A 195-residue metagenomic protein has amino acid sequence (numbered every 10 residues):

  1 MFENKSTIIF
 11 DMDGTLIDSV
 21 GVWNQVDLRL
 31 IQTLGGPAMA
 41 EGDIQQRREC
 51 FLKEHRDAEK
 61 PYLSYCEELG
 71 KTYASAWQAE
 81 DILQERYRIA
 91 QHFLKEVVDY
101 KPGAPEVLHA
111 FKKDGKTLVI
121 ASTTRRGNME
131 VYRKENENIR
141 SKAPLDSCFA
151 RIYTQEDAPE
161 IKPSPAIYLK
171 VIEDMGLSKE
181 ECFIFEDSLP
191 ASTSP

Functional and structural regions predicted by a protein language model:
F2-E3, K113-K116, M175-E181: Glycine-rich phosphate-binding loop signature in dinucleotide/nucleotide-binding domains
F2-P105, H109-D114: N-terminal helical cap/lid subdomain that shapes the substrate entry/recognition surface in HAD-like hydrolases
F10, F185-E186: Active-site flanking residues adjacent to catalytic metal/cofactor-binding acidic residues
L16, L118-A121, E160, I184-F185: Conserved SAM-binding loop
D57, D99-G103, T124, P163 (+1 more regions): Short beta->alpha linker loops
W77, V98, K116, S147-A150 (+1 more regions): A structural micro-motif
R86, A104-E137, P195: Substrate-recognition element of Asp-dependent hydrolases with the DxDx(T/V) motif
R125-F183, L189-T193: Substrate-recognition "cap/lid" segment bordering the active-site pocket of phosphatases
